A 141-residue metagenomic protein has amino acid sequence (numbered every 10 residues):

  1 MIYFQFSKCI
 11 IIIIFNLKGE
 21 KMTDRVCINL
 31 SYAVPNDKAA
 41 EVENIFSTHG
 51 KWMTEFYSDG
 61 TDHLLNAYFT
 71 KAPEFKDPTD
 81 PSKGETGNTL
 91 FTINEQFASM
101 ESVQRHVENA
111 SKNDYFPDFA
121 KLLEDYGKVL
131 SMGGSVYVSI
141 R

Functional and structural regions predicted by a protein language model:
Y3-K21: Short, Lys/Arg-enriched N-terminal segments with co-localized hydrophobic residues within the first ~10-30 amino acids
G19-V26, G84-G87: Short, flexible turn/loop "capping" segments at secondary-structure junctions
R25-A33, T92-N94: Active-site-flanking beta-strand signature of metal-NTP-handling nucleotidyl enzymes and homologous cyclase-like
A33-D37, A98: Structural beta->alpha junctions
K38-K71, A110-F119: Short amphipathic alpha-helical segments
A40, S99-N109: Short amphipathic alpha-helices within nucleic acid-binding modules
M53-T92, G127, M132-G133: Short, glycine- and small/hydrophobic-rich beta-strand elements in well-ordered beta-sheets
D118-R141: Charge-dense polyanion-binding interfaces
